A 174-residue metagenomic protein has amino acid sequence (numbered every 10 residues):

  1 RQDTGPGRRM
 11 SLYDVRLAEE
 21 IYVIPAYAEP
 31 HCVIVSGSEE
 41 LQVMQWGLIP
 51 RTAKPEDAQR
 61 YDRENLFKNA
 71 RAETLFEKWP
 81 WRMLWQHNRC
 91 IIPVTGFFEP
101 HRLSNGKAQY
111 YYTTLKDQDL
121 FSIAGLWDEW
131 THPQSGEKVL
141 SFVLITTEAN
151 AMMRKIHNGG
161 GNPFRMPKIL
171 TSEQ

Functional and structural regions predicted by a protein language model:
R1-Q174: Short linear sequence motif anchored by a di-proline
